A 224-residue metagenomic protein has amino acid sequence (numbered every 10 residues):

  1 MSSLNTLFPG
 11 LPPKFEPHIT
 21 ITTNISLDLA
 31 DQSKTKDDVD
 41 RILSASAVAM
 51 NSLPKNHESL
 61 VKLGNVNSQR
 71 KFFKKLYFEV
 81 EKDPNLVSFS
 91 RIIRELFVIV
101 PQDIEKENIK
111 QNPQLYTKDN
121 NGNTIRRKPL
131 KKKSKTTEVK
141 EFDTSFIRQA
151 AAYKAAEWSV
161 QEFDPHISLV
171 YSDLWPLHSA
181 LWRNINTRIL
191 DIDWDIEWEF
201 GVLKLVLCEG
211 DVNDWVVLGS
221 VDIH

Functional and structural regions predicted by a protein language model:
M1-H224: Histidine-dependent nucleotide/RNA phosphoesterase domain, centered on the 2H-phosphoesterase fold with its duplicated
